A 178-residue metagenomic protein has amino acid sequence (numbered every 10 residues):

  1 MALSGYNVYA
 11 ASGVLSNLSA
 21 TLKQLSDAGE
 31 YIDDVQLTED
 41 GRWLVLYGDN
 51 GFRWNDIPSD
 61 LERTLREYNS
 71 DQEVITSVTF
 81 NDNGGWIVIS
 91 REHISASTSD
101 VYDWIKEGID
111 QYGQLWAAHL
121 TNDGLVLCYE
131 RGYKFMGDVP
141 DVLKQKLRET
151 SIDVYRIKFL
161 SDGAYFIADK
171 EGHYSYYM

Functional and structural regions predicted by a protein language model:
M1-M178: Trp/Gly-enriched beta-strand/coil motifs that build multi-repeat beta-propeller-like domains and related W-rich binding
